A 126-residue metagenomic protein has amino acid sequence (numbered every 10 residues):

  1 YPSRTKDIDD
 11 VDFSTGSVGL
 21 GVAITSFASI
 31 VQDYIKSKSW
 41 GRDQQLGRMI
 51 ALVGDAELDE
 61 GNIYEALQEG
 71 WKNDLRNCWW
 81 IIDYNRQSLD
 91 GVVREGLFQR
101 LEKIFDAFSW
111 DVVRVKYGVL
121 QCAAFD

Functional and structural regions predicted by a protein language model:
Y1-D7: Acidic-glycine-rich active-site phosphate/pyrophosphate-binding loop
D7, V11-D126: Glycine-rich ThDP/TPP pyrophosphate-binding loop and its adjacent helix/strand module within ThDP-dependent enzymes
